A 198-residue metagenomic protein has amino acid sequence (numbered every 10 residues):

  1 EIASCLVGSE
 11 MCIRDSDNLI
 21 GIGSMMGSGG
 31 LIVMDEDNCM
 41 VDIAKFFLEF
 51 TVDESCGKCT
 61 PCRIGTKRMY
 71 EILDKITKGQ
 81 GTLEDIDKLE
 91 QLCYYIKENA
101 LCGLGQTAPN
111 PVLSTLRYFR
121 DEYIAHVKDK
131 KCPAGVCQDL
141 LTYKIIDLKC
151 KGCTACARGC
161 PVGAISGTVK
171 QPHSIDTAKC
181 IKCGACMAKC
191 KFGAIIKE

Functional and structural regions predicted by a protein language model:
E1-I13: Single conserved hydrophobic/aromatic residue that forms the stacking wall/gate of nucleotide- or nucleobase-binding
M11, A178-C180: Secondary-structure transition/turn motif
R14-T142, G167-P172: Ferredoxin-type iron-sulfur electron-transfer modules in oxidoreductases and energy-metabolism complexes
S55-K58, K149, K179, K189: Short pre-active-site segment immediately N-terminal to redox-active cysteine/selenocysteine motifs in thiol-based
P61-K67, A155-P172, A185-E198: Iron-sulfur cluster-binding cysteine motifs and their immediate structural context in ferredoxin-like electron-transfer
Y143-L148, I175: N-terminal pre-triad scaffold of radical SAM enzymes
